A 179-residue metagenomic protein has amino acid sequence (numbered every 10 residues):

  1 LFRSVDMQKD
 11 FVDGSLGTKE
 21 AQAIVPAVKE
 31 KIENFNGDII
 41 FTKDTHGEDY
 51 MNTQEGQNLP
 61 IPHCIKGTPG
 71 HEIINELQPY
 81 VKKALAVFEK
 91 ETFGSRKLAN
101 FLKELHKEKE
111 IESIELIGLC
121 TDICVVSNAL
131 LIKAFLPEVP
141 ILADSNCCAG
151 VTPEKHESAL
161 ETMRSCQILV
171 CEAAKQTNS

Functional and structural regions predicted by a protein language model:
F2-V87, E108, E138, L142 (+2 more regions): Active-site acidic carboxylates
D44, L119-T121, N146: Cofactor-binding loop segments of dinucleotide-utilizing enzymes, especially the Rossmann-like FAD- and NAD(P)+-binding
G67-I123: Internal catalytic-core helix/loop-beta-alpha segment that presents or stabilizes conserved functional determinants
S113, V139-N146: Short, acidic/small-residue loops that bind anionic groups at enzyme active sites
I123, C148-V151: Short gly/pro/ser/thr-enriched loop/turn and capping motifs at secondary-structure boundaries
V125-F135: Short Gly/Thr/Asp-enriched flexible loops that form oxyanion-binding sites at enzyme active sites
C171-S179: Extended, charge-rich low-complexity interaction segments
